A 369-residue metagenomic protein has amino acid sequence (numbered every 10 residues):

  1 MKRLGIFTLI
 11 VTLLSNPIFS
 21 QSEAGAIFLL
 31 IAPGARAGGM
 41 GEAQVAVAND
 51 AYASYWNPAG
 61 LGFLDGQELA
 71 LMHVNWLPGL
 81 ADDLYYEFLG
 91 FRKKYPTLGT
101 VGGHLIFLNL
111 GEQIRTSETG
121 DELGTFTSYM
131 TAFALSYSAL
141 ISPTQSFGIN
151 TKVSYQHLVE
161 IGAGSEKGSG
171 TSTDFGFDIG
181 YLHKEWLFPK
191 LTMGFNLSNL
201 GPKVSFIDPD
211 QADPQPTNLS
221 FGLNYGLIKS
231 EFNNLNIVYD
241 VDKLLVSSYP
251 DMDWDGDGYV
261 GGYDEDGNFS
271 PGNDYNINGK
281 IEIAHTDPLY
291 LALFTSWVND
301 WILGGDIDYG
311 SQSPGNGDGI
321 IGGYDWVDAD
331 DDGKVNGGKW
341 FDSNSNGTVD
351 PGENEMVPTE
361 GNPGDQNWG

Functional and structural regions predicted by a protein language model:
M1-L4, P143-T144: Positively charged n-region of N-terminal signal peptides that target proteins for export
L4-S15: Sec-dependent N-terminal signal peptides
N16-S20: Sec/Tat signal peptide C-region and signal peptidase I cleavage site
Q21-D325, D330-G333, S345-G369: Subset of outer-membrane beta-barrel
